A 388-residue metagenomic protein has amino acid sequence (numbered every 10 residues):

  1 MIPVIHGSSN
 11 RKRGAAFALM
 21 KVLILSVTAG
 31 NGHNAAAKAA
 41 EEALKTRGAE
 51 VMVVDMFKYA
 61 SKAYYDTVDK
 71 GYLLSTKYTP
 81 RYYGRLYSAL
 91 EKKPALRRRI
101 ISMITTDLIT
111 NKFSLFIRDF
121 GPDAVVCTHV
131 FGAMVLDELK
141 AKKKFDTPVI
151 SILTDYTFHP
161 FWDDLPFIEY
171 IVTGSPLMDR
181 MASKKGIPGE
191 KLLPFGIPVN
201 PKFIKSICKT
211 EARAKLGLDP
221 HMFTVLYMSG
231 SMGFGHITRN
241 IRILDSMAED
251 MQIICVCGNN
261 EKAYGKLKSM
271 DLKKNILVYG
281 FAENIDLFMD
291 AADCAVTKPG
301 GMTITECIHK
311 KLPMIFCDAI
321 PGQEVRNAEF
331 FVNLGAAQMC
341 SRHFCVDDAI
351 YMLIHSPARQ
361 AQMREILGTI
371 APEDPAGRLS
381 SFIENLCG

Functional and structural regions predicted by a protein language model:
N31, S88-G186, K191-P194: Active-site and donor-binding regions of nucleotide-sugar-utilizing enzymes
A39-S114: Conserved N-terminal ligand/cofactor-binding loop architecture of enzyme catalytic domains
E169-T224, S229: A nucleotide-sugar donor-handling region in carbohydrate enzymes
T210-E211, L218-A291: Donor-nucleotide binding loops and adjacent catalytic segments primarily of GT-B fold Leloir glycosyltransferases
D290-G300: Acidic donor-binding loop of glycosyltransferase active sites
V332-A358: C-terminal "capping" alpha-helix adjacent to the active site of nucleotide-linked donor transferases in cell-envelope
R359-E373: A short, well-ordered alpha-helix in the C-terminal region of glycosyltransferases
P372-G388: C-terminal alpha-helical cap of glycosyltransferases
